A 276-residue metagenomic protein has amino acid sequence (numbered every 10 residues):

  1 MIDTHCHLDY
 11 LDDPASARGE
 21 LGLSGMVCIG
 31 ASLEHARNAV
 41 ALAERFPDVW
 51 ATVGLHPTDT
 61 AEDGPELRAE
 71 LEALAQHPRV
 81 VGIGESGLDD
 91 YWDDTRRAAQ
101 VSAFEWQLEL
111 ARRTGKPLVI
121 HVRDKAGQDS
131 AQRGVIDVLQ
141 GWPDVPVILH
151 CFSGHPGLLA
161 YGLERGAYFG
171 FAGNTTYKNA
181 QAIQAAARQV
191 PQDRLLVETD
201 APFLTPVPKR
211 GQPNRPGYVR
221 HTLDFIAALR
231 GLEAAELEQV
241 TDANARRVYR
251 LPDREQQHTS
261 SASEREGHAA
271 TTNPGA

Functional and structural regions predicted by a protein language model:
M1-A276: Mid-domain alpha/beta scaffold segments of enzyme catalytic cores
